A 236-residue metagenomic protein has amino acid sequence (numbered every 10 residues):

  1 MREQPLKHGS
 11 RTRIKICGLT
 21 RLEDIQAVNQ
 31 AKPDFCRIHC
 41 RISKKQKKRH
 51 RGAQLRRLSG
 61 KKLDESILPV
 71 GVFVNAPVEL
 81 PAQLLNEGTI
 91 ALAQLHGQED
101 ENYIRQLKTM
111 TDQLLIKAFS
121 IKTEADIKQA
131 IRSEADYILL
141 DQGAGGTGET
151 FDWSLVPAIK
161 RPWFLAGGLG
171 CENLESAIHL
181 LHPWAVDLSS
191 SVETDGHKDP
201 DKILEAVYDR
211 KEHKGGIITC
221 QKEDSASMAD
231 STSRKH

Functional and structural regions predicted by a protein language model:
M1-H236: Conserved N-terminal beta1-alpha1 strand-loop-helix module at the mouth
